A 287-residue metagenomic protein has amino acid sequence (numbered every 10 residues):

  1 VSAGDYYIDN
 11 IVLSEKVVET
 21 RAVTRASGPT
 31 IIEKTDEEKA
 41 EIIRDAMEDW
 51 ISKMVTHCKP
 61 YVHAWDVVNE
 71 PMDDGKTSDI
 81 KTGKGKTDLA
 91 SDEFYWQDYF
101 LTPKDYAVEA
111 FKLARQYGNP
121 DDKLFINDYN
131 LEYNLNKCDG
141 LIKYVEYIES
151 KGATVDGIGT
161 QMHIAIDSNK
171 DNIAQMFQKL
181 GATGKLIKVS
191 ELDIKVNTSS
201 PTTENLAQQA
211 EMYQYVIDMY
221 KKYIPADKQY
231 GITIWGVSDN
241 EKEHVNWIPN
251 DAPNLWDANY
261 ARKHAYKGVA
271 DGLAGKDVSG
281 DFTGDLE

Functional and structural regions predicted by a protein language model:
V1-I11: Extracellular beta-strand ligand-recognition surfaces/modules
E15, T20-D36, H57, P71-P103 (+2 more regions): Aromatic-rich peripheral "rim/lid" segments of glycoside hydrolase catalytic domains that contact and position glycan
T35-V67, P103-Y106, A110-Y117, G140 (+2 more regions): An active-site-proximal structural segment forming one wall of the substrate-binding cleft that immediately precedes
E37-K39, S91-F100, D128-Y133, G157-A165: Surface-exposed cleft-lining segments at the edges of enzyme active sites
K59-A64, G118-L124, G152-G157, A182-K188 (+1 more regions): Loop/turn elements at helix/coil->beta-strand transitions in domains of secreted/extracellular proteins
A64-N69, A107-C138, K188-E191, G231-V237: Aromatic-lined carbohydrate-recognition surfaces of secreted/lumenal glycan-active proteins
L101-D105, E132-L141, I164-D171: Active-site glycine- and acidic-residue-rich loops that bind and position anionic ligands or nucleotide-like cofactors
I126, N130-T154, M176, N240-H244: Substrate-binding cleft/loops of secretory-pathway carbohydrate-active enzymes
